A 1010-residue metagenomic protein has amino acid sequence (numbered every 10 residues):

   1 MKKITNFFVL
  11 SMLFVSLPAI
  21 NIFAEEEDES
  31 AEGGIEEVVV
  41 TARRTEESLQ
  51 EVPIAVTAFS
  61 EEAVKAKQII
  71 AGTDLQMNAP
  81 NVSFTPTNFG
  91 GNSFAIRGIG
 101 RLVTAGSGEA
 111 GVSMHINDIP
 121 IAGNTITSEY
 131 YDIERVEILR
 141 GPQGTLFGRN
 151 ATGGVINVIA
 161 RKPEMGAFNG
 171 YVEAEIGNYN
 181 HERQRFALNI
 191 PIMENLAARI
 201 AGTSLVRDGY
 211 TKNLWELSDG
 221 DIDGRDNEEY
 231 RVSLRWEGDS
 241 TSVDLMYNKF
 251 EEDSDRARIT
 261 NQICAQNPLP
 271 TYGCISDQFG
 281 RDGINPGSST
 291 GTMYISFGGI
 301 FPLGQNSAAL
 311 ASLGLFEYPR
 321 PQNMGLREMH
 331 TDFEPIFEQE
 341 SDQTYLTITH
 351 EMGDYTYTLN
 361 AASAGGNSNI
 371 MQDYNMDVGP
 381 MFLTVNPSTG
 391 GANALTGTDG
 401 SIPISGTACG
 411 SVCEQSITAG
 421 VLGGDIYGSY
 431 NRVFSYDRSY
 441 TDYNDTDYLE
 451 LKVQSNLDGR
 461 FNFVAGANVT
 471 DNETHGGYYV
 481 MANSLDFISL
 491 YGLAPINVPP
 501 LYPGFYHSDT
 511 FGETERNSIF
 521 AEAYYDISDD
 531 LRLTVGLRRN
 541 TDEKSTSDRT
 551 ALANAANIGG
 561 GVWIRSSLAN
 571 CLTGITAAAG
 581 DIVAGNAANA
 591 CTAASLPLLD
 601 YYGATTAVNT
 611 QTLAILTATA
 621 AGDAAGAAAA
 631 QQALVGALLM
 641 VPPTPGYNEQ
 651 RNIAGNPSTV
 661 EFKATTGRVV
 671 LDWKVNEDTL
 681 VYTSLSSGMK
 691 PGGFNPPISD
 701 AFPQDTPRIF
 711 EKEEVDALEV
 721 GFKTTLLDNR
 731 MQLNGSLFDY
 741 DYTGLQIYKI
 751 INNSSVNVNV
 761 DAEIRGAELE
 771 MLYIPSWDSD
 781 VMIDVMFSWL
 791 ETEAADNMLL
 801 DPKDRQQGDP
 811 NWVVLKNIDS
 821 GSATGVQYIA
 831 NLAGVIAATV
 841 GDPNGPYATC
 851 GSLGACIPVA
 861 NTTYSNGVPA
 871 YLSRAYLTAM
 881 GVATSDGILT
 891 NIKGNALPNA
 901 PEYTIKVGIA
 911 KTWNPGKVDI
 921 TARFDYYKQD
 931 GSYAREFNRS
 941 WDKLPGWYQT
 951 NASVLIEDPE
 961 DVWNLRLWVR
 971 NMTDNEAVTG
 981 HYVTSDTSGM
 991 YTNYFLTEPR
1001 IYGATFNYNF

Functional and structural regions predicted by a protein language model:
M1-K67, T73-N78: N-terminal Sec signal peptide and the immediately downstream disordered periplasmic leader that contains the TonB box
E25-D28, I54-L102, V112-Y130, R135-G144 (+1 more regions): Periplasmic N-terminal accessory/gating domains of Gram-negative outer-membrane beta-barrel systems
E109-G111, G123, Y131-E134, R140 (+7 more regions): Outer-membrane beta-barrel translocator/receptor signature
R149, D486, A762-R765, N811-V813 (+3 more regions): C-terminal beta-signal and terminal closure region of outer-membrane beta-barrel proteins
R225-F463, T470-N472, Q732-N734: Outer-membrane beta-barrel domain signature, strongest for Gram-negative TonB-dependent receptors and also present
T349-E351, T356-A362, S368-Q372, D672-K690 (+5 more regions): Membrane-embedded beta-barrel scaffold of Gram-negative outer-membrane proteins
V480-M481, M782, S788, T792 (+3 more regions): C-terminal beta-signal and adjacent terminal beta-strands/loops of Gram-negative outer-membrane beta-barrel proteins
D529-D530, R730-D741, V758-E936, N1007-N1009: Gram-negative outer-membrane beta-barrel transporters
